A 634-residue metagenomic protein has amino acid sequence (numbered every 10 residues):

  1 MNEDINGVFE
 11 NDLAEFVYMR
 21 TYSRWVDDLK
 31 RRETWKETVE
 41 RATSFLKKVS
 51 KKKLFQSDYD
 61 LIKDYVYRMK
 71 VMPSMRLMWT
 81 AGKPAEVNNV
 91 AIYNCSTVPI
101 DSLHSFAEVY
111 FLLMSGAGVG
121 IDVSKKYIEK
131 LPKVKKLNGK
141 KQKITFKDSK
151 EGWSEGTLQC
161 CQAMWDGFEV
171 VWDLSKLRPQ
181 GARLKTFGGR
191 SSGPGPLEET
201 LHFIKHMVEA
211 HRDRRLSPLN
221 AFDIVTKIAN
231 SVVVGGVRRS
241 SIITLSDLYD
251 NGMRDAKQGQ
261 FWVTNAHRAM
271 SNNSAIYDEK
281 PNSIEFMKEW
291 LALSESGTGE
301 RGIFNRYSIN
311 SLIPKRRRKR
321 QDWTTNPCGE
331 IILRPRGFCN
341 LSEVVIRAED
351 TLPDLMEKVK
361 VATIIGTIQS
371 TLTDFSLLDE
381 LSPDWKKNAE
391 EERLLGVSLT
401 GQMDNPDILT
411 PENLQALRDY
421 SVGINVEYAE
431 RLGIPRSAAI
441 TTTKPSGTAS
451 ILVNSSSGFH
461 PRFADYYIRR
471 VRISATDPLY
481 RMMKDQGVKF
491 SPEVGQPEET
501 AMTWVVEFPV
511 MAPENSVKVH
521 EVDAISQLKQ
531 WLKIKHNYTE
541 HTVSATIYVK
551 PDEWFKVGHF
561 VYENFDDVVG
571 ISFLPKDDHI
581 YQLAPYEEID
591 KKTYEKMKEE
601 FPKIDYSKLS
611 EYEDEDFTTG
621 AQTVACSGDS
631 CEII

Functional and structural regions predicted by a protein language model:
M1-I634: Extended catalytic cores of very large enzyme megasubunits
